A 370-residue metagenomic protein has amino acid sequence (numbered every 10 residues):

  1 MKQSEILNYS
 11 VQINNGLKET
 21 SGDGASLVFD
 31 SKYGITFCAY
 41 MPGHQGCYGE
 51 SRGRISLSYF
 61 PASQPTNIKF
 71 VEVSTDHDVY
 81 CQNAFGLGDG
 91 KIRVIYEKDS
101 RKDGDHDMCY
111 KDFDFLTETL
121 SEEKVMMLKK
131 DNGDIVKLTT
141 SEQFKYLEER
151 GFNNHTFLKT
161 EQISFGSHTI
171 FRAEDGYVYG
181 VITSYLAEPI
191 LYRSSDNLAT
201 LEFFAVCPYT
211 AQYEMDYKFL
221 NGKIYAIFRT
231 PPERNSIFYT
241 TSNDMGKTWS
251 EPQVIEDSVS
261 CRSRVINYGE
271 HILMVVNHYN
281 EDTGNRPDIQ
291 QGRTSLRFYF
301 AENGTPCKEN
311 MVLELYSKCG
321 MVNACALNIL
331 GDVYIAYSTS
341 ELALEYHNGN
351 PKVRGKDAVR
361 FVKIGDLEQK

Functional and structural regions predicted by a protein language model:
M1-K370: Asp-box/BNR beta-propeller blade signature and adjacent active/binding-site loops in extracellular glycan-interacting
